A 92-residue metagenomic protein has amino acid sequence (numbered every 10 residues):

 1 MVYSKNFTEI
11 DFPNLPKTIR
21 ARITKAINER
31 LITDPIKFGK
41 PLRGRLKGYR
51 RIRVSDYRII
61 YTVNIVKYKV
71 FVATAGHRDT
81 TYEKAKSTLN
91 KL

Functional and structural regions predicted by a protein language model:
M1-K25: Arg/Lys-rich, positively charged N-terminal/basic patches that mediate binding to nucleic acids
V2, P13, T62-L92: Enriched for short, Lys/Arg-rich terminal
N28-R53: A short, surface-exposed loop/turn module that caps and links secondary-structure elements
R50-R51, R58, R78: Short, cationic motifs built from Arg/Lys/His that form the positively charged side of catalytic pockets
V54-D56, I65: A generic beta-sheet turn/junction motif
